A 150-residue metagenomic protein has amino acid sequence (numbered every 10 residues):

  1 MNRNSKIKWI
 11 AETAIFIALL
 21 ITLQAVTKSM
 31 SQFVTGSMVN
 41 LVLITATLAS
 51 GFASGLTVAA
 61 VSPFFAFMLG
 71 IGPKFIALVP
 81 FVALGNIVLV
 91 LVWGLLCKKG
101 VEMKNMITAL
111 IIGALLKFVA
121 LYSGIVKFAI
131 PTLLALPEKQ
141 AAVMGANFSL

Functional and structural regions predicted by a protein language model:
M1-L150: Loop-helix junctions at membrane interfaces
